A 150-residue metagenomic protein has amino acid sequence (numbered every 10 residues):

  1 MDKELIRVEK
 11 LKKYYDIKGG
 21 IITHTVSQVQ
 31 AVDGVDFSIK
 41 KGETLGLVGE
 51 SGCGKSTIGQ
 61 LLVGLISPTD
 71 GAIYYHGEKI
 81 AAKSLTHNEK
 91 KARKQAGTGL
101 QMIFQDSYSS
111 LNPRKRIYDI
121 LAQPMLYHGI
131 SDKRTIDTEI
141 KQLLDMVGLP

Functional and structural regions predicted by a protein language model:
V48-G49: The feature captures the beta-strand-to-loop junction immediately N-terminal to the Walker
V63: Helix-to-loop junction immediately C-terminal to a conserved catalytic motif
G71-K83, A96: Conserved ABC transporter NBD signature motif
K91-L100, Q105-S107, E139: ABC transporter nucleotide-binding domains
D106, K115-L126: Q-loop/switch helix immediately C-terminal to the Walker
T135-P150: Conserved ABC ATPase "signature" region
